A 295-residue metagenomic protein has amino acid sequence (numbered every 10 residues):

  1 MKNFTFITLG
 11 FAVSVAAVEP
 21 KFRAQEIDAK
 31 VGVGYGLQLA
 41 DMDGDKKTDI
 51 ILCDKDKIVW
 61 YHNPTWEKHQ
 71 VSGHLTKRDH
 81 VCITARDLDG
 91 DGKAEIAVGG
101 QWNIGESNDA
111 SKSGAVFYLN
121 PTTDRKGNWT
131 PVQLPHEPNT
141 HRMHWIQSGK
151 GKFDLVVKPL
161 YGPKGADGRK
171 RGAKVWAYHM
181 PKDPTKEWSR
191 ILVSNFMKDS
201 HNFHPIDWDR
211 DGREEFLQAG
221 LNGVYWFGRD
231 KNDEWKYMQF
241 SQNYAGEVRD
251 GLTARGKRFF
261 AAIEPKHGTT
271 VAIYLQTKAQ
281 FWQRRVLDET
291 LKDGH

Functional and structural regions predicted by a protein language model:
M1-F4: Positively charged n-region of N-terminal signal peptides that target proteins for export
I7-T8, D207: Terminal non-domain segments
T8-V18: Hydrophobic h-region of N-terminal signal peptides that target proteins for export in Gram-negative bacteria
A17-H295: Beta-propeller-forming repeat regions
